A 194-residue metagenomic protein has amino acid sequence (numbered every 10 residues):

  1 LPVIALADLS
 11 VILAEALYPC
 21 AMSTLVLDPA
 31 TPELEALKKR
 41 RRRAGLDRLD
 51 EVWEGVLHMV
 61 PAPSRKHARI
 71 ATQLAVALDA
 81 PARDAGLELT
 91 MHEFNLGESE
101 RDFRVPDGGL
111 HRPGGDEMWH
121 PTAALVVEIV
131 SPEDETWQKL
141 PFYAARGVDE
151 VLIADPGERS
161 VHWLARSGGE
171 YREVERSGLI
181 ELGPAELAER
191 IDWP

Functional and structural regions predicted by a protein language model:
P2-H58: Polyampholytic, low-complexity intrinsically disordered segments
A16-Y18, S23-P29, V76-A77, D84-G86 (+2 more regions): C-terminal interaction segment
G45-L46, M91, D149: Short beta-strand-initiation
E51, H58-M59, L74, G109: Short, conserved beta-strand segments within well-ordered enzyme catalytic domains that often line or immediately flank
M59-S64, E128-S131: Short histidine-centered catalytic/ligand-binding loop motif
A62-K66, L96-S99: Short coil/turn segments at secondary-structure boundaries
S64-M91: Acidic-basic catalytic patches of nuclease active cores, encompassing PD-(D/E)XK and other metal-cofactor nuclease
